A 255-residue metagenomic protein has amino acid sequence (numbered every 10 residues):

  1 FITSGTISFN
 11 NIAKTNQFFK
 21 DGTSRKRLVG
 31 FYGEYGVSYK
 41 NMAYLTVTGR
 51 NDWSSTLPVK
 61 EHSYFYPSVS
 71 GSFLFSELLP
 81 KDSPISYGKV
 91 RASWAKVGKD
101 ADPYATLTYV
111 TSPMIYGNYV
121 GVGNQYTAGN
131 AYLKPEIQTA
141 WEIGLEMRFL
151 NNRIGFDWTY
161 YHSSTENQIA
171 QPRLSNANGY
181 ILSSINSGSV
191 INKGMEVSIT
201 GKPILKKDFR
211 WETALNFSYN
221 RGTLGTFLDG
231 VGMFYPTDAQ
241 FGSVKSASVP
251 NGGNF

Functional and structural regions predicted by a protein language model:
F1, Y87-A95, T213-Y219: Extended hydrophobic secondary-structure segments that form protein cores and membrane-embedded regions
F1-Y44, W94, T106-T108, N118 (+2 more regions): Outer-membrane beta-barrel transmembrane domain signature of Gram-negative proteins, especially the mid-to-C-terminal
S4, G88-L133, H162-N186, G225-L228: Surface-exposed extracellular loop regions of Gram-negative outer-membrane beta-barrel proteins, predominantly
T6-Q17, Y44-S54, G117-Y126, P172-L182 (+1 more regions): Flexible, solvent-exposed coil segments and beta strand-coil junctions, predominantly the extracellular/periplasmic
T15-T23, Y35, L57-V59, P80 (+6 more regions): Outer-membrane beta-barrel proteins
K26-P58, H62-E77, Q138-W141, F149-F156 (+3 more regions): Surface-exposed extracellular loop regions of Gram-negative outer-membrane beta-barrel proteins
E61, S83-S86: Short, glycine-/polar-rich solvent-exposed loops and beta-turns at beta-strand/coil boundaries
I185, I204-F255: Conserved small-residue
